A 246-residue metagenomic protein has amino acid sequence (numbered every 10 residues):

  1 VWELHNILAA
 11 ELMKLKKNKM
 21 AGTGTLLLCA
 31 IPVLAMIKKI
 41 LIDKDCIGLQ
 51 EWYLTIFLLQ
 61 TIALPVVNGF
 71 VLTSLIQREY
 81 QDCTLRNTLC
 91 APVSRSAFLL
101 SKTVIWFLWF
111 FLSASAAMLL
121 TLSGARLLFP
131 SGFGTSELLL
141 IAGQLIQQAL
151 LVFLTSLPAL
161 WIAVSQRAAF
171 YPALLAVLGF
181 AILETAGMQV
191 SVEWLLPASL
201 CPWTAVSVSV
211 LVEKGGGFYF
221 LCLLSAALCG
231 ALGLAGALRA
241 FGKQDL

Functional and structural regions predicted by a protein language model:
V1-T25: Aromatic- and glycine-rich beta-strand/loop motifs that create alpha-glucan
K19-A21, S94-S96, L100, E137 (+1 more regions): Membrane-helix interface segments
G24-L28, K102-T103, A176-V177, A226: Residue-level recognition of transmembrane alpha-helices in multi-pass small-molecule transporters/permeases
C29-N68, L100-R167, S207-Y219: Secretory targeting signals
L34-T55, A173-L246: Terminal transmembrane helical anchor/hairpin motif
I42-D43, Q77-Y80, T84, G124-F133 (+4 more regions): Membrane-interfacial segments
N68-L72, L85, L120, P158-A159 (+2 more regions): Hydrophobic/aromatic residues in alpha-helical transmembrane segments
S74-F107: Helix-loop-helix units of permease transmembrane domains in multi-pass membrane transporters, especially ABC
